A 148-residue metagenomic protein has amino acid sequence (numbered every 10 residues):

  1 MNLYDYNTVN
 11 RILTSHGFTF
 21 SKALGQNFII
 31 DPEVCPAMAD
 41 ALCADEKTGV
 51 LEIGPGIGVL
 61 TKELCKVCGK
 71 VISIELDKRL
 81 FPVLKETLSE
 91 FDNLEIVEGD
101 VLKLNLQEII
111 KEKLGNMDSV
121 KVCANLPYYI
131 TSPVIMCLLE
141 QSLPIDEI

Functional and structural regions predicted by a protein language model:
M1-I148: Catalytic cores of RNA-modifying enzymes
